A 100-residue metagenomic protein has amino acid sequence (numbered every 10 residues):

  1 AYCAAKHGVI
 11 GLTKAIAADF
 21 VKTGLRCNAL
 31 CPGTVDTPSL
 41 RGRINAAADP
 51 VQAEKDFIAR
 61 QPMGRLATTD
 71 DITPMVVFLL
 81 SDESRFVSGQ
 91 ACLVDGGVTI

Functional and structural regions predicted by a protein language model:
A4, C27, Q61: Short hydrophobic alpha-helical segments of the AMP-binding
A5, T13: Active-site helix of classical SDR
I10, L25, P32-G42, A46: Short, flexible catalytic-loop segment of classical short-chain dehydrogenase/reductase
V21, R26, V87-G89: Short, small/polar-rich loop/turn modules that mediate ligand/substrate recognition or access, typified
R26-P32, D36, L80, L93-D95: Conserved SDR Rossmann-fold cofactor-binding beta-strand/turn motif
D49-D71: Catalytic Tyr-x(3-8)-Lys segment
R65-V94, T99: C-terminal substrate-recognition "lid" of short-chain dehydrogenase/reductases
